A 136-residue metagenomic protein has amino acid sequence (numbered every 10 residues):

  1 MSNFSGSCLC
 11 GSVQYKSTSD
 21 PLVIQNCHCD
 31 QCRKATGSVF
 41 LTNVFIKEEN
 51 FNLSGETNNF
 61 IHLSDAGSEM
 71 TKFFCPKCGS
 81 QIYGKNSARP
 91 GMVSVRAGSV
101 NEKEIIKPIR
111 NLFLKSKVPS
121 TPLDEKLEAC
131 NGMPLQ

Functional and structural regions predicted by a protein language model:
M1-S7, S12-Q136: A short Gly-Trp-Pro
